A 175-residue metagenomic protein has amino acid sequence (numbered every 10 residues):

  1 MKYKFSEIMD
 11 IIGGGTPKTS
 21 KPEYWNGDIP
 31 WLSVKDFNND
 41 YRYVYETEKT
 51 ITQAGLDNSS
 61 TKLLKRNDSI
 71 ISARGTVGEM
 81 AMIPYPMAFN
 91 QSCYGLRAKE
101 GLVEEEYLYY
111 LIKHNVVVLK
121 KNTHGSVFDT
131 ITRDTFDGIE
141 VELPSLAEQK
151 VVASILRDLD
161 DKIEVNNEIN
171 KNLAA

Functional and structural regions predicted by a protein language model:
M1-D10, N38-E46, R66, M82-A88 (+1 more regions): Basic, amphipathic alpha-helical recognition segments used for DNA target recognition
M1-G15, W31, G138-A175: Non-catalytic DNA-recognition/assembly elements of restriction-modification systems
S6-P22, K35-R66: Sequence-specific dsDNA recognition surfaces
G15, G78, Y94: Glycine-centered loop/turn positions within well-structured domains that cap or flank conserved ligand/cofactor-binding
I70-S72: A generic structural signal for residues embedded in beta-strands
